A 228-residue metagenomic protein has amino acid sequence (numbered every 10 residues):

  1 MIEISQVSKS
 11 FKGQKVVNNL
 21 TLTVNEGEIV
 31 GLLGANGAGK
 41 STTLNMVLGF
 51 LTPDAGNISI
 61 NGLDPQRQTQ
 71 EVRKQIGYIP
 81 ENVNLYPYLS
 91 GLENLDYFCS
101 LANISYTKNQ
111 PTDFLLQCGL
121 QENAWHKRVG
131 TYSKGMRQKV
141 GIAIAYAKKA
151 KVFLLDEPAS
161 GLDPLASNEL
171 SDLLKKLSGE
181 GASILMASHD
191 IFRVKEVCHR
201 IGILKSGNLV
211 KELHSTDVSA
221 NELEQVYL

Functional and structural regions predicted by a protein language model:
G56-D64, E71-V72: Conserved ABC transporter NBD signature motif
D96, S100-N103, K108-A124: Conserved ABC ATPase "signature" region
F153-D156: Catalytic Walker B motif of ABC-type/P-loop ATPase nucleotide-binding domains
S188-H189: H-loop/switch region of ABC-family ATPase nucleotide-binding domains
